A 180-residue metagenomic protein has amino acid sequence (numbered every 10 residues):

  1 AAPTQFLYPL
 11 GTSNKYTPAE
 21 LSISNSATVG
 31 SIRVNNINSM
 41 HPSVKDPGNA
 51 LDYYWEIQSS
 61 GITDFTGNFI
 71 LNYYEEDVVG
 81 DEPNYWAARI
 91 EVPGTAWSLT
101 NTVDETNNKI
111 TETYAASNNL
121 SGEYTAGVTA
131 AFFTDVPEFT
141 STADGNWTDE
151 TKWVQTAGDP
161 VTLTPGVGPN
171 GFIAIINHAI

Functional and structural regions predicted by a protein language model:
A1-I180: Extracellular beta-sheet-rich ligand-binding/adhesion modules
